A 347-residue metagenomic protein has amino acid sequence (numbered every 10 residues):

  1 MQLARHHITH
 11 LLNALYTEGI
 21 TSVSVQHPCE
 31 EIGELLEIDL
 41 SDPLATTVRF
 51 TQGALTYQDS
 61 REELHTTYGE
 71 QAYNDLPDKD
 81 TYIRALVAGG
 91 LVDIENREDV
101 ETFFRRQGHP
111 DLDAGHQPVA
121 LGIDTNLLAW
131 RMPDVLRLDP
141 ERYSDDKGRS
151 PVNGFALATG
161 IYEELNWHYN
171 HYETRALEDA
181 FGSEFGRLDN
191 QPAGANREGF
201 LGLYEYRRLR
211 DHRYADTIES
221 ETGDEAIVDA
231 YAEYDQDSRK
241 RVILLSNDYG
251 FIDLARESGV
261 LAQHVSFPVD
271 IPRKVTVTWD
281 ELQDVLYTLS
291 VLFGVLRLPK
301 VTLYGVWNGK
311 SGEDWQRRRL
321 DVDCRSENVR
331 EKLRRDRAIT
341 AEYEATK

Functional and structural regions predicted by a protein language model:
M1-I123, L127-I243, G250-K347: Feature 3881 marks metal-assisted phosphotransfer/nuclease machinery and their flanking interaction elements
